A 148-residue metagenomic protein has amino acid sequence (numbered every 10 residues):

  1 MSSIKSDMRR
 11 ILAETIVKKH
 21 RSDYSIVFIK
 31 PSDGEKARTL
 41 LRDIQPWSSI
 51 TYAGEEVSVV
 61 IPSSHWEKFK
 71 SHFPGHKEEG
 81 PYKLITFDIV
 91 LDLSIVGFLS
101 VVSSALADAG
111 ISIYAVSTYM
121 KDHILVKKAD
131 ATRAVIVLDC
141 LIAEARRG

Functional and structural regions predicted by a protein language model:
M1-A105, I136-G148: Regulatory modules associated with amino-acid/nitrogen control
I95-M120, I124-A129: A structural feature that tracks compact, well-ordered secondary-structure segments with a strong bias toward
